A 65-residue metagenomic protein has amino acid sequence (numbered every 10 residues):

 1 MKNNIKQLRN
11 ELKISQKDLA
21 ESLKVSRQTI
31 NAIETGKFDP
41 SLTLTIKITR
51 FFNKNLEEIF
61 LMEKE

Functional and structural regions predicted by a protein language model:
N3-S22: Short basic helix-loop element that most often maps to the first helix and adjoining turn of HTH DNA-binding modules
K6-L8, L42-T43, L56: Short, Lys/Arg-enriched C-terminal cap helix and immediately downstream tail that follows
N10, F38-D39: Short amphipathic helical patch at the helix-1/turn junction of helix-turn-helix
K17, Q28, E57: Residues within helix-turn-helix
V25-F38: Recognition helix of helix-turn-helix/homeodomain-like DNA-binding domains that insert into the DNA major groove
T45-T49, I59-F60: Hydrophobic micro-packing sites on short alpha-helices
N53-E65: Short C-terminal boundary/hinge segments that cap the last helix of small helical domains
